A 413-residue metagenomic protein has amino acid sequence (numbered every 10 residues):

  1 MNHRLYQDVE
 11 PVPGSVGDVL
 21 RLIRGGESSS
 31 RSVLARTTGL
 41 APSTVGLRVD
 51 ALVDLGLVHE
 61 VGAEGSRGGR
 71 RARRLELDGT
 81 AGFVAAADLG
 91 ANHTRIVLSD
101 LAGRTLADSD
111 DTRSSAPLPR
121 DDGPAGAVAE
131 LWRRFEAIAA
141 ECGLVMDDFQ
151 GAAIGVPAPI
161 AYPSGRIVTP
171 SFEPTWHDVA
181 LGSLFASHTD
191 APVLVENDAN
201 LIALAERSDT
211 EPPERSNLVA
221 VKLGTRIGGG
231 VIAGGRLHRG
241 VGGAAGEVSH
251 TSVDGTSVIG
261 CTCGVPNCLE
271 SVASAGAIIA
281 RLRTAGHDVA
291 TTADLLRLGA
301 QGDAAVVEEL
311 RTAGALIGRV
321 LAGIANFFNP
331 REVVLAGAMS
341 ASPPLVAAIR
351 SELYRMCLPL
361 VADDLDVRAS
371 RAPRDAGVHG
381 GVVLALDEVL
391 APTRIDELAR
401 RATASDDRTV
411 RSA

Functional and structural regions predicted by a protein language model:
M1-A63, R67-T112, P117-D147, G255 (+2 more regions): ATP-binding/phosphotransfer module of carbohydrate and carboxylate kinases, centering on a glycine-rich
G25-G26, D209, G224: Short helix-capping/turn signature of helix-turn-helix
R74, V84-D88, F149-A153, L218-K222 (+1 more regions): Short glycine-aspartate micro-motif
D100, Y162, I232: Short, acidic, Ser/Thr-enriched surface-loop or helix-capping motifs
T105, S115-N217, P344-R355: Glycine-rich phosphate-binding loop and adjoining helix at the ATP-binding site of ATP-dependent phosphoryl-transfer
D108-D111, S171, V241: Short hydrophobic alpha-helix segments
V156, L223-T225, A275, G337-A338: Short secondary-structure boundary segments
E214-V272: Glycine-rich phosphate-binding loop of actin/hexokinase-like ATP-binding domains
